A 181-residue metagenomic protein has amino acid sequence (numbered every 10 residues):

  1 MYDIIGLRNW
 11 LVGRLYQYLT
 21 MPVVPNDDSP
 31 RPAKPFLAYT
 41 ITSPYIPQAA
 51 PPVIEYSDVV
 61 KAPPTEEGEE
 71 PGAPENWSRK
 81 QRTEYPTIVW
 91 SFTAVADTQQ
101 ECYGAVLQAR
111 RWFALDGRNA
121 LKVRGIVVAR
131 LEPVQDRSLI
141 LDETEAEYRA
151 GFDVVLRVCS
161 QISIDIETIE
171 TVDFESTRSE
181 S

Functional and structural regions predicted by a protein language model:
M1-W77, E170-S181: Small/polar-rich, solvent-exposed N-terminal microdomains that initiate assembly or binding
Y2-G6, A96, Q100-Y103: Soluble non-cytosolic domains of exported or imported proteins
G6-Y18, G104-G117: Amphipathic alpha-helical segments
P47, Q100, S160-I164: Residue-level signal for secondary-structure boundary sites
S78-K80, D142: Outer-membrane beta-barrel proteins
R82-Q100, L107, Y148-V158: Oligomerization/assembly interface segments of phage tail-like spikes and tubes
G104, R111-I162: Acidic-leaning, charged glycine-interspersed low-complexity segments
D153-S181: Acidic, proline/glycine-rich low-complexity IDRs
